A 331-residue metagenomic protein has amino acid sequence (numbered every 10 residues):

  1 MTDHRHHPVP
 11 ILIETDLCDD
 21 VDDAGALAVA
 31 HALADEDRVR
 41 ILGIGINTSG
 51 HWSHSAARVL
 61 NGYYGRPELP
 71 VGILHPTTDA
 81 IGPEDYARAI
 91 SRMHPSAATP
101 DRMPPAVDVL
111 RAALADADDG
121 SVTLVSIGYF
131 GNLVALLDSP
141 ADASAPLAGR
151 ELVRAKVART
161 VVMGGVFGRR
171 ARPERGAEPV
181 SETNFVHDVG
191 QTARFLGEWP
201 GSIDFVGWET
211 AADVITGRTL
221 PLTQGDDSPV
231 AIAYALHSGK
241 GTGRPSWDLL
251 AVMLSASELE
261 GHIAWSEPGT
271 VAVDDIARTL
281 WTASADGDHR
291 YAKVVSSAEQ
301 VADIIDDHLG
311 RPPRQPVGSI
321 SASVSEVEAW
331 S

Functional and structural regions predicted by a protein language model:
M1-S331: N-terminal acidic, glycine/proline-rich low-complexity segments
